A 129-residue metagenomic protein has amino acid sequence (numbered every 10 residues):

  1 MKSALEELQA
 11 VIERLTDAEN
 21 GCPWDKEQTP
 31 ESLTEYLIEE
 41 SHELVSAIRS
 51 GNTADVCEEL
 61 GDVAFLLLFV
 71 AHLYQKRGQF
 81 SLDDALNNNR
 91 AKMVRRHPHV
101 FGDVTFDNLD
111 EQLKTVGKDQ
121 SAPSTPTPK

Functional and structural regions predicted by a protein language model:
M1-L60, F65-K129: Flexible "arm" and connector segments at domain edges
